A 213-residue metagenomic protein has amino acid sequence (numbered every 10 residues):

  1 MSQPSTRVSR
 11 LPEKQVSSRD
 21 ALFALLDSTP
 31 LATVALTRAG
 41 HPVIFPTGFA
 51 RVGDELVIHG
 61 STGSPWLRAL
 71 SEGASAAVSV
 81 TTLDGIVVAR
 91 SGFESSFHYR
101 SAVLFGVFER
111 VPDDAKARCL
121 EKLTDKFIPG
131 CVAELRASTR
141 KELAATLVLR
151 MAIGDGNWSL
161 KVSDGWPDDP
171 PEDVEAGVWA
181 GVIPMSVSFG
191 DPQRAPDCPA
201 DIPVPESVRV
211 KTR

Functional and structural regions predicted by a protein language model:
M1-S5, A115-R213: C-terminal edge-of-domain segments
S2-V57, R68: An N-terminal domain-cap segment
P30, F45, V52-D54, E72-A76 (+3 more regions): A generic structural signal for short beta-strands and their flanking turns/coil linkers
G48-A50, S71, E142, A152: Well-ordered beta-strand positions
E55-V57, A77, S159: General beta-strand recognition
L56-G60, L149: A generic structural motif
G63-K122: Short, structured beta-strand-loop surface elements
